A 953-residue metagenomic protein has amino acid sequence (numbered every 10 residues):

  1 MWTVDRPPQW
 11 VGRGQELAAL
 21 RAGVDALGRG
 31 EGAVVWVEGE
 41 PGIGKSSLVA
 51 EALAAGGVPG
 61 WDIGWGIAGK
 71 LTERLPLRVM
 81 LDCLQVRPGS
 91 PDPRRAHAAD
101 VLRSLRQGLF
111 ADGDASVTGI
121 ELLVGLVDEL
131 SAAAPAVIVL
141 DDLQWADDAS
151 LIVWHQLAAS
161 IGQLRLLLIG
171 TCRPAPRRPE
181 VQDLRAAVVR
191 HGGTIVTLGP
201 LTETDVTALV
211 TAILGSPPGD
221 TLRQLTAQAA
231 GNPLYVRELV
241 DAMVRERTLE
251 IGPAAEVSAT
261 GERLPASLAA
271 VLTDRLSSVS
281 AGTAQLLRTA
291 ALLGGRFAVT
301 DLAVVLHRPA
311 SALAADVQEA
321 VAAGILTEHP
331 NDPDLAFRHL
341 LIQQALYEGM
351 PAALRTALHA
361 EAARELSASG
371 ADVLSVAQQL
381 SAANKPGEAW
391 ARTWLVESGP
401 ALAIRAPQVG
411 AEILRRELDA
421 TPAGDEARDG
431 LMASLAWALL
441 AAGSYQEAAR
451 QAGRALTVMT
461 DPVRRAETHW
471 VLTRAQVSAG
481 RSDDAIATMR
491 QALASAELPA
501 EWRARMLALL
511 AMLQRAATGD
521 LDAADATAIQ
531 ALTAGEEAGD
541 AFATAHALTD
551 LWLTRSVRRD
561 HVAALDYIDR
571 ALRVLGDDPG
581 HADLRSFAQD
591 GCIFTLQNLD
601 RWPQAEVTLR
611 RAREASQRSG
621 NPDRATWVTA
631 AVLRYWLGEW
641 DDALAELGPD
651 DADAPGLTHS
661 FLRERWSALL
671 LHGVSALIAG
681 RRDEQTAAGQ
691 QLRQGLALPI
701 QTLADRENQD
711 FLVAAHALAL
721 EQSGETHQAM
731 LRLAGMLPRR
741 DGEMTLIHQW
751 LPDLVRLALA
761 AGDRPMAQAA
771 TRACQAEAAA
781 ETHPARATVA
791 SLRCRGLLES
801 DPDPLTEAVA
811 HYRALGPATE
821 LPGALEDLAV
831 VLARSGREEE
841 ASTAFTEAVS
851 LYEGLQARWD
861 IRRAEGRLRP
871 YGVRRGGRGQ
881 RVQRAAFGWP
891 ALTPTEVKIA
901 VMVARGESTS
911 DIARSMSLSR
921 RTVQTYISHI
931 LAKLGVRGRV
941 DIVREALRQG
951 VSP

Functional and structural regions predicted by a protein language model:
M1-A22, D100-D112, R263-L268, R878-A886: Conserved adenine-nucleotide phosphate-binding loops and their immediately adjacent elements
E31-G32, L75, F297, P330-D334 (+17 more regions): Alpha-solenoid helical repeat architecture
V34, L48-A52, L126, A146 (+10 more regions): Extended alpha-helical scaffolding segments used for macromolecular assembly and cargo binding
I43, D82, D205-A420, A760-M766 (+1 more regions): Short secondary-structure boundary elements
I43, L48-A136, W145, A175-P176 (+2 more regions): Conserved phosphate-binding/catalytic loops and adjacent sensor/switch elements of nucleotide-binding enzymes, spanning
G57-P59, R94-D100, V188-V189, G219-D220 (+6 more regions): Internal alpha-solenoid helical repeat scaffolds
T118, A149, G162-Q224, Q228 (+3 more regions): Alpha-helical sensor/transducer elements of the RecA-like P-loop NTPase core
R869, G879-S928, A932-R937, D941-P953: Helix-turn-helix DNA-binding segment
